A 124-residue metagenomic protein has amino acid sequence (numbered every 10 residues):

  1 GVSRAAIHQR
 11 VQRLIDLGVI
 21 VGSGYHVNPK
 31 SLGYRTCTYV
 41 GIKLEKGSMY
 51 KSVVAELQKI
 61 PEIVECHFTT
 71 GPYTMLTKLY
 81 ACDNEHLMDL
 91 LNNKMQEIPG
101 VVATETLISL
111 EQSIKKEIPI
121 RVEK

Functional and structural regions predicted by a protein language model:
G1-K124: A compositional/biophysical signature of low hydrophobicity enriched in polar/charged and small residues
